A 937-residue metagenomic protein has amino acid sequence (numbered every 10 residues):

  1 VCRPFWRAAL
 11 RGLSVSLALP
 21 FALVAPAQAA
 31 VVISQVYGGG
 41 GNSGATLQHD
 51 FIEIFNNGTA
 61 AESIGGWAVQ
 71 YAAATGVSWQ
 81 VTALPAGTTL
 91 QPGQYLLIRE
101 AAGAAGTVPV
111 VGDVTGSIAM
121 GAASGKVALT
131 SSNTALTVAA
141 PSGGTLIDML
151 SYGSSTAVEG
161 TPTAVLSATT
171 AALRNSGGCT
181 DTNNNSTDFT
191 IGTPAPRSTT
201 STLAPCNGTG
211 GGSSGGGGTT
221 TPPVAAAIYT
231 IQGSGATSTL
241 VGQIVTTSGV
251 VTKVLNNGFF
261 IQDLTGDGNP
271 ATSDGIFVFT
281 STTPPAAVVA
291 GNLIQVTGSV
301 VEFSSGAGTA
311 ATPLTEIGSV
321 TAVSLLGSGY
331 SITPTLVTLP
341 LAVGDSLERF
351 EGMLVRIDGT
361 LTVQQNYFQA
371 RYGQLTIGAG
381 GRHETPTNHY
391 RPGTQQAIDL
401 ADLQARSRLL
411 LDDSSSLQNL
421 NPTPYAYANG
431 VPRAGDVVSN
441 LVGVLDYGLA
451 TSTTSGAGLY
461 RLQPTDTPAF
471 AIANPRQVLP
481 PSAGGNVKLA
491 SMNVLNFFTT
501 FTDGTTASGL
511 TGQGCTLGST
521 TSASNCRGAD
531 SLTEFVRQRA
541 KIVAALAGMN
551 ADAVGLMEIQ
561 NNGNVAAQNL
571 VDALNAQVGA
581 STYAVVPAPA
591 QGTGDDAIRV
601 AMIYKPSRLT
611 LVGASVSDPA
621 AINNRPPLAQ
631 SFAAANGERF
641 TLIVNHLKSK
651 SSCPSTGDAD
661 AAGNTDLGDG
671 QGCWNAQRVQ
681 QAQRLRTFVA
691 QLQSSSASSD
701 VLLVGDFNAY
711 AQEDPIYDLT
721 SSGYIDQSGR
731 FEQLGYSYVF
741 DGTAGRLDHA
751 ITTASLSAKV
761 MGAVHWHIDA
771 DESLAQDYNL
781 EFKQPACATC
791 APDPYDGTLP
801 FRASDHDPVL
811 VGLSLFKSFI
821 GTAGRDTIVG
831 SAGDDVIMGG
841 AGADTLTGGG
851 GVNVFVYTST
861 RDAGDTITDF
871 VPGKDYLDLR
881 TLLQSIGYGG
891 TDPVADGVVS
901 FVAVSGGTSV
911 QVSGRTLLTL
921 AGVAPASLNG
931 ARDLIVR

Functional and structural regions predicted by a protein language model:
V1-A8: N-terminal secretory signal peptides that target proteins for export/translocation
R11-A22: Bacterial N-terminal signal peptides
Q28-T169, S176, N183, N207 (+4 more regions): Activation on beta-sandwich/Ig-like modules and their edge loops
T89-Q91, Y95, G103, V165-S167 (+5 more regions): Divalent cation-coordinating acidic motifs and surrounding scaffolds that mediate Ca2+/Mg2+/Mn2+/Zn2+-dependent binding
Q94-E100, A140-G143, I147-M149, G153-T161 (+1 more regions): Acidic glycine/aspartate-rich repeat arrays in secreted/surface proteins
N183-G212, T221, N440-G448, T453-P481 (+3 more regions): A recurrent domain-boundary module in secreted/ectodomain proteins
N207-T521, R539-A540, A576-Q577, A620 (+2 more regions): Extended non-catalytic accessory segments flanking core domains
F816-T866, L928, R932-R937: Glycine- and aspartate-rich repeat motifs characteristic of hemolysin/RTX-like Ca2+-binding segments in secreted
